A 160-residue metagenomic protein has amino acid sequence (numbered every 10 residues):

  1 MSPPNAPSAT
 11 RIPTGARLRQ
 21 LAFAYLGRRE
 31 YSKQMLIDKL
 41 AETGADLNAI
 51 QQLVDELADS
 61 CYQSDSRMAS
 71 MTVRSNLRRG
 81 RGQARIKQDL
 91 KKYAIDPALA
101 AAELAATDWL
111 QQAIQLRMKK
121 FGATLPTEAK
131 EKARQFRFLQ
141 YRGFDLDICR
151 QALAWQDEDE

Functional and structural regions predicted by a protein language model:
M1-E160: An alpha-helical, amphipathic repeat domain used for nucleic-acid recognition, typified by the mTERF helical solenoid
